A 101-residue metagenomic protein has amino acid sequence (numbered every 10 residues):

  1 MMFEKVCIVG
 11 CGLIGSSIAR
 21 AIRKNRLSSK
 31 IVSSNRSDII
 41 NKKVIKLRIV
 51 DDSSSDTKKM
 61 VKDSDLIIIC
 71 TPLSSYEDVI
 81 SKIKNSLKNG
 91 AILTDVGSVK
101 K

Functional and structural regions predicted by a protein language model:
M1-K62: NAD(P)+-binding Rossmann beta1-loop-alpha1 motif at the extreme N-terminus of oxidoreductases
G15, V61, S74-S75, K100: Glycine-rich nucleotide phosphate-binding loop and flanking beta-alpha elements of Rossmann-like dinucleotide-binding
R36-S37, T71, S98: Short beta->alpha hinge that forms the Motif I/post-I loop of the SAM-binding pocket
K62-D63, N89: Alpha-helix C-terminal capping/helix-to-coil transition sites in glycosyltransferase folds
I67-I68, T94: N-terminal Rossmann-like NAD(P) cofactor-binding module of classical short-chain dehydrogenase/reductase
C70-K82: Beta-loop-alpha module in the N-terminal Rossmann-like domain of NAD(P)-dependent dehydrogenases, especially those
V79-K101: Rossmann-like NAD(P)(H) cofactor-binding subdomain of soluble oxidoreductases
